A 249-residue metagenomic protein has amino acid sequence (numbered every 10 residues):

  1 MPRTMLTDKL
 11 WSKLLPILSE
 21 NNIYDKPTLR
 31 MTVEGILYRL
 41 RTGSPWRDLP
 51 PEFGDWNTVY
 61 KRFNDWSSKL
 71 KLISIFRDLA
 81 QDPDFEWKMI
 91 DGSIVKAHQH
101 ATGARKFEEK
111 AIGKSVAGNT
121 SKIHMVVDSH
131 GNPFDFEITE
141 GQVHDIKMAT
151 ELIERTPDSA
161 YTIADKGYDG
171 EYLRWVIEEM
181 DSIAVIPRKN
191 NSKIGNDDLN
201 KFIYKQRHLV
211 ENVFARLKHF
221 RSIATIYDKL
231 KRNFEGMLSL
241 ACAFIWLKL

Functional and structural regions predicted by a protein language model:
M1-L249: Short alpha-helical elements
